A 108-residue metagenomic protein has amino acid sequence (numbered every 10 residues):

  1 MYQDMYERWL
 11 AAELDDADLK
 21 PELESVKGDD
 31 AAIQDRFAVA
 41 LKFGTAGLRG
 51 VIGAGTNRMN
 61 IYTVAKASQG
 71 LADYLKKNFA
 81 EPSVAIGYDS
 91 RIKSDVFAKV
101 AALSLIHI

Functional and structural regions predicted by a protein language model:
M1-M5: Polybasic, low-complexity association/targeting segments
Y6-A101: An N-terminal, well-structured beta->alpha segment
I106-I108: Conserved small/polar residues in nucleotide/adenosyl-binding loops
